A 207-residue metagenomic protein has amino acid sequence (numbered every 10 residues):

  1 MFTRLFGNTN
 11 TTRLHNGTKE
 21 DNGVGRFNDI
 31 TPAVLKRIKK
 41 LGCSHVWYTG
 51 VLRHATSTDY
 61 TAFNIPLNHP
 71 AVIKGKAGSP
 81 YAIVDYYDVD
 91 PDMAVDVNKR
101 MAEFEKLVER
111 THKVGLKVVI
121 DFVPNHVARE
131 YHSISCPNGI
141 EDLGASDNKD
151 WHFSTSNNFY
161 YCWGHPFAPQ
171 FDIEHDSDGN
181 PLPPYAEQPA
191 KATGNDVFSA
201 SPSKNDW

Functional and structural regions predicted by a protein language model:
M1-K117, N125-D150, T155-W207: N-terminal structural segment of carbohydrate-active enzymes
